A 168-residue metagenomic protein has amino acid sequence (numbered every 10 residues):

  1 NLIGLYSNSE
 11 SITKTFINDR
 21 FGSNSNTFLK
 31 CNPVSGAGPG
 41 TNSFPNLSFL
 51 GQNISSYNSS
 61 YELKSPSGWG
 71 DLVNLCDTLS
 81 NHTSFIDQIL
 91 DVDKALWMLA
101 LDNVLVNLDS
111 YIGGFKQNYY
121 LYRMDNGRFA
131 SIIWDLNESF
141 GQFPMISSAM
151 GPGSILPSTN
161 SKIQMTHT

Functional and structural regions predicted by a protein language model:
L2-L105, S110, P152-P157, I163: Internal "kinase-insert"/substrate-recognition segments embedded within catalytic cores of ATP-dependent enzymes
E62, P66, D87, Y122-T168: C-terminal catalytic region of ATP-dependent kinase domains
Q88-Q142: Active-site acidic catalytic loop and adjacent metal/ATP-binding pocket of ATP-dependent phosphoryl transfer enzymes
